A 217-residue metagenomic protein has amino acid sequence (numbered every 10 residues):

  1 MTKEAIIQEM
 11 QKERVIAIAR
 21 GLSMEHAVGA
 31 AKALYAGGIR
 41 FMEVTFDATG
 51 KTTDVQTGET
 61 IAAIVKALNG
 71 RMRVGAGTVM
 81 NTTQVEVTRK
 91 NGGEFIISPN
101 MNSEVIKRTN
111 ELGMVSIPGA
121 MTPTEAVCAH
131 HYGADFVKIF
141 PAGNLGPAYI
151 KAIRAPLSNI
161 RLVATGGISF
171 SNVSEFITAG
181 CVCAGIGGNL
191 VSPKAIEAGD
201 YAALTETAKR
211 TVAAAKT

Functional and structural regions predicted by a protein language model:
M1-M24, G29, K216: N-terminal amphipathic alpha-helix/helix-capping segment at the start of soluble metabolic enzymes
T2-I7, S23-H26, F46-K66, T82-E86 (+4 more regions): Active-site-adjacent beta->alpha loops and helix N-cap segments on the catalytic face of soluble alpha/beta enzymes
V15-A19, M42-V44, V74-G77, I96-I97 (+4 more regions): Hydrophobic faces of well-ordered beta-strands that scaffold small-molecule active sites in alpha/beta enzyme cores
A17, L34, T88, V137 (+2 more regions): Conserved, mostly hydrophobic/aromatic
K32-M42: Catalytic domains of carbohydrate-active enzymes, especially glycoside hydrolases
A36-G37, N91, L112, Y132 (+1 more regions): Structural motif
G37-G38, K66-R71, L157-N159, T217: Short helix-capping segments at alpha-helix termini
